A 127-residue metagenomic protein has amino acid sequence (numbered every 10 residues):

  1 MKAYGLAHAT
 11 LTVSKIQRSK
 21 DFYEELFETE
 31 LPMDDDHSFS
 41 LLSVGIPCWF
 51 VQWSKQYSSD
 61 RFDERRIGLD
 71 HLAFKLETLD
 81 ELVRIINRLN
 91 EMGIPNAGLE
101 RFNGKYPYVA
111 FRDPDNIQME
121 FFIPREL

Functional and structural regions predicted by a protein language model:
M1-Q17, L69-F74, R125-L127: N-terminal beta-strand motif that seeds the catalytic metal site of vicinal oxygen chelate
K2, I86-L127: Vicinal oxygen chelate
K15-E30: Amphipathic alpha-helical segments
E28-D34, N96-L99: Short secondary-structure junctions
L31-R66, Q118-I123: Conserved short beta-strand elements that form part of the metal-binding/catalytic scaffold of enzyme active sites
F39, D70, K105-V109: Short beta-strand micro-motifs in enzyme catalytic cores
A73-N87: Mid-chain, well-packed structural core segment of small domains
